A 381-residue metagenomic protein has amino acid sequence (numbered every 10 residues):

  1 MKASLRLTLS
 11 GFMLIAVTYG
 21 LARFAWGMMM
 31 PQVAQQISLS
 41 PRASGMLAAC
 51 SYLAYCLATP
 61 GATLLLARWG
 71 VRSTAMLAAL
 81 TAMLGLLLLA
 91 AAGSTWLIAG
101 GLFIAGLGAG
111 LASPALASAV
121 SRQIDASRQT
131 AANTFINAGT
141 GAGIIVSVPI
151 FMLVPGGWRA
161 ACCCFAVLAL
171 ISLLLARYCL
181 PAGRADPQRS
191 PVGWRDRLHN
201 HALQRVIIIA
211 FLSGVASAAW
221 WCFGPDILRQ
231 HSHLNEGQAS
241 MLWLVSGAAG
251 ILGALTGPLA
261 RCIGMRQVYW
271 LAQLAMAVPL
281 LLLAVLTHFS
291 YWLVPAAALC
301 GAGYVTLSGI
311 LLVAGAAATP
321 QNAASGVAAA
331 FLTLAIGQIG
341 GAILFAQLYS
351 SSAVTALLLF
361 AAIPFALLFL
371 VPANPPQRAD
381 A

Functional and structural regions predicted by a protein language model:
Y19, I104-L116, L299-L311: Core transmembrane helices of Major Facilitator Superfamily
W26-G27, A202-I251: Extracytoplasmic gate region of multi-pass secondary transporters
L57-T95: Conserved MFS/SLC helix-loop-helix module at the cytosolic interface between two early adjacent transmembrane helices
A58-V71, L252-M265, Y349: Helix-to-loop junctions at the C-terminal end of transmembrane segments in multipass secondary transporters
G101-A138: Cytoplasmic helix-loop-helix junction between adjacent transmembrane helices in 12-TM secondary transporters
A126-P181: Helix-loop-helix hairpin linking two adjacent transmembrane segments in secondary transporters
R266-L311: C-terminal transmembrane helical hairpin of 12-TM major facilitator-type secondary transporters
A318-A353: A late C-terminal transmembrane helix in Major Facilitator Superfamily
